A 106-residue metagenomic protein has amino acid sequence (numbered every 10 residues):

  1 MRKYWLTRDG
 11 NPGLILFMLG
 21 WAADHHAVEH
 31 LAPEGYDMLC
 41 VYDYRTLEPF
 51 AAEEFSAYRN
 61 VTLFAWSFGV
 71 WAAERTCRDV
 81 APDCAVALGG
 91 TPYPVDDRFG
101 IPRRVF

Functional and structural regions predicted by a protein language model:
M1-Y58, R104-V105: Active-site catalytic motif of lipid deacylating hydrolases and related acyltransferases
G10, D79-V80: Short, conserved loop/helix-junction motifs that constitute active-site signature segments in enzyme catalytic cores
L16-M18, F64, L88: Short hydrophobic segments within beta-strands
A22, G69, T91: Catalytic metal-binding/acid-base residues of hydrolase active sites
A27, A72-T76: Hydrolases whose catalytic domains are alpha/beta-hydrolase-1, hotdog thioesterase, or metallo-beta-lactamase-like
M38-Y42, D83-L88: Short hydrophobic/aromatic-enriched beta-strand-loop microsegments
F64-A73: Gly/Ala-rich beta-loop-alpha elbow adjacent to hydrolase catalytic centers
C84-F106: Flexible "cap/lid" loop of the alpha/beta hydrolase fold
